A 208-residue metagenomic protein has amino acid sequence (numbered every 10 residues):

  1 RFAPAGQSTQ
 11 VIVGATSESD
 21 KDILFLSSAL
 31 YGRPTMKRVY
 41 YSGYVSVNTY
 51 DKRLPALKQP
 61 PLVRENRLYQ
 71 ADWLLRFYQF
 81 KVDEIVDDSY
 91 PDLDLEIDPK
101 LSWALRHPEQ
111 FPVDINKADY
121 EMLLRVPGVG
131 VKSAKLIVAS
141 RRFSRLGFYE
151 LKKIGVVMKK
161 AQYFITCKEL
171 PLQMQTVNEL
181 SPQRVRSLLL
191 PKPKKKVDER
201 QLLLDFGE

Functional and structural regions predicted by a protein language model:
R1-D20, S42-S46, L54-L62: Conserved strand-turn element in the central/C-terminal portion of the radical SAM core barrel that lines
T9, A71, I137: Conserved, mostly hydrophobic/aromatic
A15-Y31: Catalytic cores of alpha/beta
N48-L54, Q59-P108: Long, low-complexity intrinsically disordered regulatory regions enriched in P/S/T/G and acidic residues that serve as
D92-M122, F148-E208: C-terminal extensions
S140-R141: Residue-level signature of tetratricopeptide-repeat
